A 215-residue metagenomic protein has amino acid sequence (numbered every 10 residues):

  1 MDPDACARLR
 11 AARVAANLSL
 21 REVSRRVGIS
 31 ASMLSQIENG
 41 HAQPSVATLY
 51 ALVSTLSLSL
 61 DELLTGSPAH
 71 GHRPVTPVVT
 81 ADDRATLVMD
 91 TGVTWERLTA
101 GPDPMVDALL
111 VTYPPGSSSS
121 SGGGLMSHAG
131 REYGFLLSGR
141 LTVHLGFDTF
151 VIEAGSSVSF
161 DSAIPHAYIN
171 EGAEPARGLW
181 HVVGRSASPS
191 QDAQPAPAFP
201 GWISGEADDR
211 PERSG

Functional and structural regions predicted by a protein language model:
M1-A15: A short, Lys/Arg-rich alpha-helix, primarily the initiator
N17-S35: Short alpha-helical DNA-recognition segment
A47-E62, P68: DNA major-groove recognition helix of helix-turn-helix/homeodomain DNA-binding modules
R84-G123, W180-V182: A short glycine-rich, His/Asp/Glu-containing loop-to-beta-strand
L110-P114, S127-V143: Short, conserved beta-strand element in jelly-roll/cupin
V143-H144, F160, H166-G172: Short beta-strand His + acidic residue motifs that chelate non-heme Fe in jelly-roll/DSBH and cupin folds
G146-D161: Short acidic-glycine-tyrosine-enriched beta hairpin
E171, A176-G215: Double-stranded beta-helix
